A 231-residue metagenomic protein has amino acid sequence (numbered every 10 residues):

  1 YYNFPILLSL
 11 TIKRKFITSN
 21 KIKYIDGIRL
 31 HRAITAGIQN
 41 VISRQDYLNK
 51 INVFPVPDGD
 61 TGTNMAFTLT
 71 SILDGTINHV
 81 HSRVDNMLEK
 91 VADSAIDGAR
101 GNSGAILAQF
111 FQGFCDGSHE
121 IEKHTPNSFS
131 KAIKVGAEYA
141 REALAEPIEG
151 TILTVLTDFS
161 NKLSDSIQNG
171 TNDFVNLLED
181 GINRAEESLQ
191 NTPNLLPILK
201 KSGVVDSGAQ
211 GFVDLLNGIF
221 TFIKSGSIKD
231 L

Functional and structural regions predicted by a protein language model:
Y2-L231: N-terminal loops that bind phosphate or other acidic moieties and the adjacent beta-alpha structural core
